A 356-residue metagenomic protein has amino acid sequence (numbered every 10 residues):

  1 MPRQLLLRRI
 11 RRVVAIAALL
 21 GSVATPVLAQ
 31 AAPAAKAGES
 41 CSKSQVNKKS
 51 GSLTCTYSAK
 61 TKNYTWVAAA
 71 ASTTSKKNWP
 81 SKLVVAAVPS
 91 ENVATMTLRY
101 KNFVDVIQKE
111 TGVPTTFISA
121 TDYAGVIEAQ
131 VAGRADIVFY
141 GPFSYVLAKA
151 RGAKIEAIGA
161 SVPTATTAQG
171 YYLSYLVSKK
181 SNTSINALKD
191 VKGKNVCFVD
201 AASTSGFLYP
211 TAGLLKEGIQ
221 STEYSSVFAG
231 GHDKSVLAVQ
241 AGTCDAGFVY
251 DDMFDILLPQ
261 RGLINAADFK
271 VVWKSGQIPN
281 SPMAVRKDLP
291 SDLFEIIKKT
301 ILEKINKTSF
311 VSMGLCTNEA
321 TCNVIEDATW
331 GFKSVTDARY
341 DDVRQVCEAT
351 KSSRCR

Functional and structural regions predicted by a protein language model:
M1-A31: Secretory targeting and sorting signals
A32-K43: Secreted/surface-exposed cysteine- and glycine-rich disulfide frameworks
K49-Y57: Extracellular disulfide-bonded cysteine-rich modules/repeats
K77-A86, E91-N102, V285-R356: An extracytoplasmic/periplasmic, membrane-proximal ligand-sensing/linker region
V85-Q108, A120, F143, T166-L237 (+3 more regions): Bilobed "Venus flytrap"/periplasmic-binding protein-like clamshell domains and structurally analogous long
P114-T121, I137-F139, T222-G231, K270-W273: Short beta-strand-to-loop elements that line the ligand-binding cleft of bilobed periplasmic-binding protein-like
F139-A153, A212-K216, Q240-A241, D245-A266: A ligand-binding cleft/hinge motif common to bilobed small-molecule-binding domains
I155-Q169, T222-S225, L258-Q277: Short beta-strand->loop
